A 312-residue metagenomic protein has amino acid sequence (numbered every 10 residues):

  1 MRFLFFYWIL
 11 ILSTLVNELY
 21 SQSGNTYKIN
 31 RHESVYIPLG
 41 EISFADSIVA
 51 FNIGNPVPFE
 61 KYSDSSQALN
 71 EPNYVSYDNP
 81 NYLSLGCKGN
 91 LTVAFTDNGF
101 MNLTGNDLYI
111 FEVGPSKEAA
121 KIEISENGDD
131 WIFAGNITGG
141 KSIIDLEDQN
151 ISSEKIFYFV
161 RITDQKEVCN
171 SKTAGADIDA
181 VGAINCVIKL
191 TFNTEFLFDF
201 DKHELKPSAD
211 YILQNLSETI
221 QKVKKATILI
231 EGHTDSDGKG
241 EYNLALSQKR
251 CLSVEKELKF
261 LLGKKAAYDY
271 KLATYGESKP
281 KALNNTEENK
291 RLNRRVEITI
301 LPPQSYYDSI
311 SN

Functional and structural regions predicted by a protein language model:
M1-S23: Bacterial Sec-dependent N-terminal signal peptides
Q22-I124, D130-V187: A domain-level signal for the mature, folded cores of soluble proteins
G86, S116-K117, K172, H203-Y211 (+2 more regions): Soluble non-cytosolic domains of exported or imported proteins
K121-E123, L229-E231, K271: Beta-strand signatures of extracellular beta-sandwich domains
E123-N127, H233, L301: Predominantly extracellular/luminal cell-surface or secreted proteins
A180-T227, K264, L301-N312: Periplasmic peptidoglycan-binding/tethering modules of Gram-negative envelope proteins
T234-S311: Periplasmic OmpA-like peptidoglycan-binding domain that tethers envelope proteins to the cell wall
